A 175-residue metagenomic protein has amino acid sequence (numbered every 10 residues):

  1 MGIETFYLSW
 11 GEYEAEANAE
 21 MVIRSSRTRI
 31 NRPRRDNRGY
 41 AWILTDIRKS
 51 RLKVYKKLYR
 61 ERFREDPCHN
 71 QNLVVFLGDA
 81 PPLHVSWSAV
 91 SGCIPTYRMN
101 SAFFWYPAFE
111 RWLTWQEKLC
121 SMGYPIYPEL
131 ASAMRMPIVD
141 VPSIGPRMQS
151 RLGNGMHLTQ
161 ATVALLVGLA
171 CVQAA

Functional and structural regions predicted by a protein language model:
W10-E12, E16: Glycine-centered signal
E16, I23-A175: C-terminal target-recognition/interaction regions appended to catalytic cores
